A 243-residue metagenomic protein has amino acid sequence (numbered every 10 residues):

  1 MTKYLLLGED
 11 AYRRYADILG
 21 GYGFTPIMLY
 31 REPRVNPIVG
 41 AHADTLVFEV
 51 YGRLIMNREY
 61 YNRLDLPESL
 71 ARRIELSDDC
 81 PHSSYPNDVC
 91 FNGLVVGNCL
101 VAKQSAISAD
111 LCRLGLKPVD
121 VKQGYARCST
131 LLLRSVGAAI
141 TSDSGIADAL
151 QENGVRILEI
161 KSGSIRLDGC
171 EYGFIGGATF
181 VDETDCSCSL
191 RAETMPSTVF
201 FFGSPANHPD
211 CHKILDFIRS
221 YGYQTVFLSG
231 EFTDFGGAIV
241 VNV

Functional and structural regions predicted by a protein language model:
M1-V243: Histidine/cysteine-enriched polar flanking segments
